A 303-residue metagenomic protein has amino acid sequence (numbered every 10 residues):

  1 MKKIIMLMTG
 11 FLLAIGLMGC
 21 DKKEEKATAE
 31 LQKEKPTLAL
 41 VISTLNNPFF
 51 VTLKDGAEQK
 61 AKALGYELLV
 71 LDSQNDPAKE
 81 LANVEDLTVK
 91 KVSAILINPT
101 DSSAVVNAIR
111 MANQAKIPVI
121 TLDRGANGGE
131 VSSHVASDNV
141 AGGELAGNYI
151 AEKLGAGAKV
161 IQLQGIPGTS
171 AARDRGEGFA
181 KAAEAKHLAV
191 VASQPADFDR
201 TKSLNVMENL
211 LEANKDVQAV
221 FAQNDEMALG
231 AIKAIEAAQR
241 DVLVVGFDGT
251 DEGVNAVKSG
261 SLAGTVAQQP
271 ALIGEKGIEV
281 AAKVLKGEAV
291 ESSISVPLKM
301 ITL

Functional and structural regions predicted by a protein language model:
K2-G10: Sec-dependent signal peptide recognition, specifically the positively charged N-region followed immediately by
K3, C20-L303: A residue-level marker of the well-folded mature domains of exported/periplasmic proteins
A14-L17: Bacterial Sec-type N-terminal signal peptides, specifically the leucine/valine-rich hydrophobic h-region
